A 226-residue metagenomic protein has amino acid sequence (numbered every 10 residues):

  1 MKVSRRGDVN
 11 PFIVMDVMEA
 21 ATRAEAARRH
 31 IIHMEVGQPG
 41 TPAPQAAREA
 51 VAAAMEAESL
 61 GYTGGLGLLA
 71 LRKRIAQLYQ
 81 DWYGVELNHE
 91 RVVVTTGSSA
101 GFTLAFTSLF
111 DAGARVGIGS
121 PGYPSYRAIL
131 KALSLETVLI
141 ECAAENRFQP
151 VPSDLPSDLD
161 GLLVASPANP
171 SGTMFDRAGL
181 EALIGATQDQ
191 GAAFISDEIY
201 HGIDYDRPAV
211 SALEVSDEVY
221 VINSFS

Functional and structural regions predicted by a protein language model:
K2-V3, G7-G97, L104: N-terminal small-domain helix-loop-helix segment of the aminotransferase-like
A24-A27, L133, D189-Q190: Helix C-cap/helix->beta junction micro-motif
R91, S108-L130: Conserved PLP-anchoring active-site segment centered on the Schiff-base-forming lysine
S98-F102, G122-Y126, S226: Conserved coil-to-alpha-helix start sites within the AMP-binding
A114, L135, D189-A193, D217: A short helix->loop->beta-strand "cap" motif at the edges of active sites that frequently abuts
I118, L139, F194-S196, V221-N223: Hydrophobic residues in well-ordered beta-strands that form the structural core
C142-Y205: Active-site phosphate-binding strand-loop segment of PLP-dependent enzymes
R207-S226: Conserved active-site segment immediately N-terminal to the catalytic lysine that forms the internal aldimine
